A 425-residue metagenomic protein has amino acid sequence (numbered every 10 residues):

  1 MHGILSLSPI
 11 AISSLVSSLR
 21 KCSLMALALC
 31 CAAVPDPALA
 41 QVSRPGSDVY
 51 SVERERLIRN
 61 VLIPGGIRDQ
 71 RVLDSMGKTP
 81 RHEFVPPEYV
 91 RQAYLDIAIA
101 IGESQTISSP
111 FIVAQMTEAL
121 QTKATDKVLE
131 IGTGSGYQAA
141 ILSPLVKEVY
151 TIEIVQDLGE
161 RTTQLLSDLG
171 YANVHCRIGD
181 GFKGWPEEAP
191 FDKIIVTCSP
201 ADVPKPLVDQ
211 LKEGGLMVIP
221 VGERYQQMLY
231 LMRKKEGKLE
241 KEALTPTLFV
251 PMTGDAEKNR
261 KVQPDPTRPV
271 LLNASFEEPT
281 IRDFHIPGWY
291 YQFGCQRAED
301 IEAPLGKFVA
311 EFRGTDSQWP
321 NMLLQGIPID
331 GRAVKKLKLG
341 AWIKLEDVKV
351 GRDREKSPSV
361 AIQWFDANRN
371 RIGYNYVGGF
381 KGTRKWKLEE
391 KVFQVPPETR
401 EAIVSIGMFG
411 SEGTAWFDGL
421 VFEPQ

Functional and structural regions predicted by a protein language model:
G3-L24: Bacterial N-terminal signal peptides that target proteins for export
C22-V34: Bacterial N-terminal signal peptides
D36-L39: Sec/Tat signal peptide C-region and signal peptidase I cleavage site
Q41-L129, L145, E160: Class I SAM-dependent transferase core
F84-P86, E240, V250-T253, P279-P287: Short, solvent-exposed loop/turn elements at domain surfaces
Q121-Y230, K235: Conserved nucleotide-cofactor-binding alpha/beta core module
G222-V270: Active-site capping/gating segments
N259-Q425: Extracellular and organelle-lumenal recognition/adhesion modules and their flexible linkers in secreted
